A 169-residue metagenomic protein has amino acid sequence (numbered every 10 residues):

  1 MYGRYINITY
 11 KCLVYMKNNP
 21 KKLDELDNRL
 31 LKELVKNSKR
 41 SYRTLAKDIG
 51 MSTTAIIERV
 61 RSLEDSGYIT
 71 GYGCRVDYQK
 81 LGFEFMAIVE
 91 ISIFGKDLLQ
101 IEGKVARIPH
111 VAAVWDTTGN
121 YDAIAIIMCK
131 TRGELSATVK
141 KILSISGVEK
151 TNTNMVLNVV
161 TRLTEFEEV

Functional and structural regions predicted by a protein language model:
M1-V169: A compositional/biophysical signature of low hydrophobicity enriched in polar/charged and small residues
